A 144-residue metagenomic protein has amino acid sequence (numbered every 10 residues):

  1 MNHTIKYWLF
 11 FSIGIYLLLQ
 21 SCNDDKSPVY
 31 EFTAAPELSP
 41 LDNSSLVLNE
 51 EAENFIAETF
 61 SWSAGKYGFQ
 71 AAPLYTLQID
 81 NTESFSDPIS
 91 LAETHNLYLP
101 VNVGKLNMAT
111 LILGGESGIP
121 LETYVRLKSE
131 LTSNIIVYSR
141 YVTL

Functional and structural regions predicted by a protein language model:
N2-Y7, S12-L46, I135, R140-L144: Bacterial Sec-dependent N-terminal signal peptides
N23-K26, T59, P88-S90, Y98-P100 (+1 more regions): Well-ordered beta-strand positions in beta-sheet-rich domains
S39-L41, N49, S63, A92-T94 (+1 more regions): A structural detector for beta-sheet-dominated domains
S44-V47, F60-S63, L111: Short structured motifs
E50-Q70: Conserved aromatic anchor
G68, A72-E122, S133: Recognizes extended acidic, P/S/T-rich segments that occur within or adjacent to Ig-like beta-sandwich modules
T123-L127: Hydrophobic/tyrosine-rich beta-strand signature of extracellular beta-sandwich/beta-rich modules, prominently
S129-L131: Conserved structural position at the C-terminal beta-strand of extracellular beta-sandwich adhesion modules
